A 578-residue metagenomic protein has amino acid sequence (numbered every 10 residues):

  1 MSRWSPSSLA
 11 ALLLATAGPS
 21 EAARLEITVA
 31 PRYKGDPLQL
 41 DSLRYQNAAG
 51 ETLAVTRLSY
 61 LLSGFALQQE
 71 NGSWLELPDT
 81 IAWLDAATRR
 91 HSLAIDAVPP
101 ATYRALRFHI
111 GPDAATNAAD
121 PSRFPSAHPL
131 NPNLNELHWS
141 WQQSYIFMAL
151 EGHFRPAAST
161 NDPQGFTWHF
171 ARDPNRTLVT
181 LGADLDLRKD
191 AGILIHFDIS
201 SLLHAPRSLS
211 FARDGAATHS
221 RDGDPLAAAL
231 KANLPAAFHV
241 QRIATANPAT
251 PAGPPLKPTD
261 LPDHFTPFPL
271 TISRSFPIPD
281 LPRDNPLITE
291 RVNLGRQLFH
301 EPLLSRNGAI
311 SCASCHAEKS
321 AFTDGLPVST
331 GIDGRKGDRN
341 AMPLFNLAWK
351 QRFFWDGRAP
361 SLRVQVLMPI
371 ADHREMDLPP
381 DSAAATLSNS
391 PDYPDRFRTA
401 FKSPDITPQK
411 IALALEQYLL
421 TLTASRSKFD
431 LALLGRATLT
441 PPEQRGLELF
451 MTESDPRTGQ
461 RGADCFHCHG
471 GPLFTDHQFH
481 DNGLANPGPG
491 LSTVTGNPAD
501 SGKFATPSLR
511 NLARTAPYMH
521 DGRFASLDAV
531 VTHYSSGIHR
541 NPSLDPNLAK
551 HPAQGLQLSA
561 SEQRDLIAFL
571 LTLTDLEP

Functional and structural regions predicted by a protein language model:
M1-L9: Bacterial N-terminal signal peptides that target proteins for export
A17-G18: N-terminal signal peptide c-region/cleavage motif recognized by signal peptidases
E21, K189-A191, N340, R461: Residue-level preference for short coil/turn positions at secondary-structure junctions
E21, L61, T102, R306-G308 (+1 more regions): Short loop/turn segments at connectors of secondary-structure elements within structured domains
E21-R24, S425: Short domain-boundary/entry signatures in modular proteins, especially in secreted/extracellular architectures
A23-P255: A short, solvent-exposed, low-complexity linear motif enriched for acidic/polar residues with Pro/Gly/Ser/Thr
T250-P578: Periplasmic c-type cytochrome electron-transfer domains
